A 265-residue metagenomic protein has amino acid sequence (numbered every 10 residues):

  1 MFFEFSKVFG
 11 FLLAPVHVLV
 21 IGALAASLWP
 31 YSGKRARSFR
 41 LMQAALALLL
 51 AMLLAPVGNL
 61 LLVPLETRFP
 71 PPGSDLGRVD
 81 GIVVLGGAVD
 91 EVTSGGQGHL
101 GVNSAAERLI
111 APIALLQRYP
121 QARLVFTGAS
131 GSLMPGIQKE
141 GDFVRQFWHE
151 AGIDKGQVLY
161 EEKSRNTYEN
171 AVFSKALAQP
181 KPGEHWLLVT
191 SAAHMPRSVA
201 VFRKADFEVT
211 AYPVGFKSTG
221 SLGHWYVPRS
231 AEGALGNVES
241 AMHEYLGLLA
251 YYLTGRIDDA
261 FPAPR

Functional and structural regions predicted by a protein language model:
M1-F9, V57, L61-L65, M242-L249: Hydrophobic alpha-helical segments of integral membrane proteins, encompassing both true transmembrane helices
M1-P30: Membrane-embedded alpha-helical segments of integral membrane proteins
V18-L24, Q43-L53, Y245: Hydrophobic alpha-helical transmembrane segments of multipass integral membrane proteins
P30-R40: Membrane-interface helix-boundary motifs at transmembrane edges
R35, P64-P71, G255-D259: Transmembrane helix-loop junctions in multipass membrane proteins, especially transporters and channels
L46, A51, A55-E239: A structural signal for short, hydrophobic/glycine-enriched beta-strand patches
G223-R229, G236-R265: Extracytoplasmic/luminal low-complexity segments enriched in Pro/Gly and acidic/polar residues that act as flexible
